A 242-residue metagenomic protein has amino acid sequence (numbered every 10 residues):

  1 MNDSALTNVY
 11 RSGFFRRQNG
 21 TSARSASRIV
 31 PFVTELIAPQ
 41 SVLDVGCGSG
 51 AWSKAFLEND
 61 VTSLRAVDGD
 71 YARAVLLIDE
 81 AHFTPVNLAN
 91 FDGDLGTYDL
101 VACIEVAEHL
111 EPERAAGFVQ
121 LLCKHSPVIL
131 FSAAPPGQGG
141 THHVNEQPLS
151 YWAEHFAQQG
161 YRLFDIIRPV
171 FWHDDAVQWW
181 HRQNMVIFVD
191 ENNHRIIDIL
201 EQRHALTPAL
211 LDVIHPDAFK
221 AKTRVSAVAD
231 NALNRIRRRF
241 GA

Functional and structural regions predicted by a protein language model:
M1-A102, E113-H125, G139, N145-Y151 (+2 more regions): Conserved N-terminal segment of class I S-adenosyl-L-methionine
V106: Hydrophobic adenine-recognition pocket in adenosine-nucleotide-binding enzymes
H109-L110: A short His-aromatic
S126-P136: Conserved beta-strand signature within the Rossmann-like core of class I S-adenosyl-L-methionine
